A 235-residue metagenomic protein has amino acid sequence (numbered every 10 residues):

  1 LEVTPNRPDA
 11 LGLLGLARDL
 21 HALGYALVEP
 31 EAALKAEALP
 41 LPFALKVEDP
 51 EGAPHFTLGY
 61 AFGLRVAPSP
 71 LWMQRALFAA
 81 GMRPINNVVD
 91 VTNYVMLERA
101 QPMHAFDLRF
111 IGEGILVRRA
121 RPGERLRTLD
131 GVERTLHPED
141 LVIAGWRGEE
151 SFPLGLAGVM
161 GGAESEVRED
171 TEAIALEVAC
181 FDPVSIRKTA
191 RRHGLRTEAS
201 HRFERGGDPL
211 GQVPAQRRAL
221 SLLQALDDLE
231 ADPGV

Functional and structural regions predicted by a protein language model:
L1-V235: RNA/tRNA-interacting regions in translation and RNA-turnover enzymes
